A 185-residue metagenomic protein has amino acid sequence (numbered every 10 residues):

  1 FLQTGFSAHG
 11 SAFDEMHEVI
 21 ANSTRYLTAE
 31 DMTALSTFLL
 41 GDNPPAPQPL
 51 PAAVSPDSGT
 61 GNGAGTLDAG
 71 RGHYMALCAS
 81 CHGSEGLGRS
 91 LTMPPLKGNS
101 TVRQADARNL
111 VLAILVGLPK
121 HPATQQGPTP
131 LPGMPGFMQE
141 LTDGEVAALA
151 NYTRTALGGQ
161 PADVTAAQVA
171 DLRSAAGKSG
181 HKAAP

Functional and structural regions predicted by a protein language model:
F1, A12, C81, P95 (+3 more regions): Sparse, context-dependent recognition of short Cys/His-centered cofactor- or disulfide-binding micro-motifs
L2-F6, K97-A148: Extended, polar beta-sheet/loop recognition surfaces of beta-rich domains that mediate binding to diverse ligands
Q3, A21, L40, H82-G88 (+4 more regions): Detector for the c-type heme attachment site
A8-L77, T124-P185: Flexible coil segments in periplasmic/lumen-exposed cytochrome c-class electron-transfer proteins
P49-A53, S84-P94, Q126: Short acidic alpha-helical/loop segments enriched in Asp/Glu that coordinate divalent cations
N62-L91, G98-V116, K182: Sequence/structural segment immediately N-terminal to covalent heme-attachment motifs in c-type and related
